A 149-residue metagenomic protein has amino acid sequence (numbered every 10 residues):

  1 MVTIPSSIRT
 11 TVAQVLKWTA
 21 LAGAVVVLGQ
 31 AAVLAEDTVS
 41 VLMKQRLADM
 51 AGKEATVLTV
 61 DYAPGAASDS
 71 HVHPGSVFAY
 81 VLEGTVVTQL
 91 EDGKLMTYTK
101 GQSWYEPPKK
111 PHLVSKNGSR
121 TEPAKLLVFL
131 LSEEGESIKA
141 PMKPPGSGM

Functional and structural regions predicted by a protein language model:
V2-S7, V12-T56, Q89, Y105 (+2 more regions): A short, N-terminal "cap"/entry segment at the start of jelly-roll beta-barrel domains of the cupin/DSBH fold
V41-Q45, T99, H112-V114: Short structured motifs
L47, A51, Y62, D92-K109: Short acidic-glycine-tyrosine-enriched beta hairpin
K53, G65-Y80: A short beta-loop-beta micro-motif enriched in histidine and acidic residues
V60-A66, P74, Q89-E91, K110-S115: N-terminal post-signal-peptidase region of extra-cytosolic proteins
S70, F78-Y80, S103-E106, K125-L130: Structural recognition of the beta-strand scaffold that forms the well-ordered cores of secreted hydrolase catalytic
G75-G93, Q102: Glycine- and acidic-residue-biased ligand/ion/polar-headgroup-sensing regions
V87, L95, K109-S137: Ligand-binding loop in jelly-roll beta-barrel domains
